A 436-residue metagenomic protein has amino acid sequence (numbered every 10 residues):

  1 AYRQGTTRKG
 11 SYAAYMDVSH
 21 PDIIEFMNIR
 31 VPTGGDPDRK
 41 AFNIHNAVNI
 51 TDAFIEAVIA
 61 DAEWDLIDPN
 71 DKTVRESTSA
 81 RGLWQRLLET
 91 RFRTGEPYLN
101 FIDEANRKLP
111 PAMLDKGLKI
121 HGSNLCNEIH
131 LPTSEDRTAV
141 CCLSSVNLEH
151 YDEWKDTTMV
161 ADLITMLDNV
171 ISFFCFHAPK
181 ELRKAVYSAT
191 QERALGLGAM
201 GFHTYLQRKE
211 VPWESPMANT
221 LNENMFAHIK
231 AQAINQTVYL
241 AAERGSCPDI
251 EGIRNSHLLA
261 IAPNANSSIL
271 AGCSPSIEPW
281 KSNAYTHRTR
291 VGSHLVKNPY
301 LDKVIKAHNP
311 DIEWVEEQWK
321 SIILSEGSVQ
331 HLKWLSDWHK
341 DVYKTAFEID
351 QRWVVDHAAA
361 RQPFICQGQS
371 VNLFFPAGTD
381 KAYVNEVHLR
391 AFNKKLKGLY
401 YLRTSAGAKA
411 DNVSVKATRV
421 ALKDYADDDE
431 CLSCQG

Functional and structural regions predicted by a protein language model:
A1-G5, I23-M27, A47-A57, T90 (+4 more regions): Structured alpha-helical segments in the cores of large, soluble enzyme domains
A1-L148, D152-E153, E181-V186, T237-Y239 (+1 more regions): Active-site cavity-forming subdomains of large catalytic enzyme subunits
T7, D71, D162-V186, A194 (+3 more regions): Internal maturation/activation junctions in enzymes
Y12-A14, D36-A41, P69, Y151 (+4 more regions): Short beta-alpha connecting loops at secondary-structure transitions that line or flank enzyme active sites
Y15-S19, N46, S79, L118 (+9 more regions): Secondary-structure capping and boundary motifs in well-ordered enzyme cores
I120-H121, L125-P132, C175-F176, L259-R419: Catalytic alpha/beta core of large soluble enzyme barrels
E135-L197, Q207, W314, S321-V342 (+2 more regions): Long, charged, mostly alpha-helical binding arms that flank functional sites
K423-G436: Short acidic, low-complexity intrinsically disordered linear motifs used for protein-protein interactions
